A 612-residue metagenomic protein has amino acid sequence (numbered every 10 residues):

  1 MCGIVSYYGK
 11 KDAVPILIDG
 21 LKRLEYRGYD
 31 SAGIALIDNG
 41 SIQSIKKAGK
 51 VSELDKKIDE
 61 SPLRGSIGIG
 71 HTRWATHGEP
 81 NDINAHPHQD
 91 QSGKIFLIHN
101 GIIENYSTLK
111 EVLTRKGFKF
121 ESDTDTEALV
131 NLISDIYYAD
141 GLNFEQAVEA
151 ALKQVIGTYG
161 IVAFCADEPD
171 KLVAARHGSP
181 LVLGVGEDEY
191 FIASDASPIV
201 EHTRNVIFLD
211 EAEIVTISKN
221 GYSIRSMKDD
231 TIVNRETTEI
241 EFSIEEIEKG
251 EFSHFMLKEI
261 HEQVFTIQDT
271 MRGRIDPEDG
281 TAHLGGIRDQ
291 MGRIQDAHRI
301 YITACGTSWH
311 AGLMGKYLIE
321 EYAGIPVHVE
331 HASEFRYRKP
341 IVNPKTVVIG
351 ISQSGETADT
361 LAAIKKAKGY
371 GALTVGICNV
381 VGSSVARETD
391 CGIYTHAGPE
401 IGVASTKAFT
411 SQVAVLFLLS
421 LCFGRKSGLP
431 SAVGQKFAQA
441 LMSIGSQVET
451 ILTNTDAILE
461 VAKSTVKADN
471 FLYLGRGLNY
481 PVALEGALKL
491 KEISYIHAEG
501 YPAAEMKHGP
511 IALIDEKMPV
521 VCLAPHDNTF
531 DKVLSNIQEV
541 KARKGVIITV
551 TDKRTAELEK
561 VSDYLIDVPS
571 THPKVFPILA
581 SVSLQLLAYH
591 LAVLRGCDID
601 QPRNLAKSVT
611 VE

Functional and structural regions predicted by a protein language model:
M1-S253, E262-H298, Y337, E449-N454 (+2 more regions): Conserved short alpha-helical segments that host acidic/polar catalytic motifs at enzyme active sites
Y7-K10, H99, K119, D123 (+19 more regions): Hydrophobic alpha-helical scaffolding
S66, G70-I83, E278-M291, G315-I351 (+2 more regions): Glycine-rich oxoanion-binding loops at beta->alpha junctions
K153, Q263-I267, M271-Y301, Y370 (+3 more regions): Active-site phosphate/pyrophosphate-binding segments
V155-E189, V461, V466-E492, D527 (+1 more regions): Acidic/histidine-rich
G184, A311-L313, H328-V329, A358-L361 (+9 more regions): Extended hydrophobic-aromatic, low-complexity segments
M256, V546, E559-V561, T571-E612: Generic C-terminus detector
G292-S443, L523-Y564, V568, L587: Glycine-rich phosphate-binding loops that contact phosphosugars or nucleotide phosphates
